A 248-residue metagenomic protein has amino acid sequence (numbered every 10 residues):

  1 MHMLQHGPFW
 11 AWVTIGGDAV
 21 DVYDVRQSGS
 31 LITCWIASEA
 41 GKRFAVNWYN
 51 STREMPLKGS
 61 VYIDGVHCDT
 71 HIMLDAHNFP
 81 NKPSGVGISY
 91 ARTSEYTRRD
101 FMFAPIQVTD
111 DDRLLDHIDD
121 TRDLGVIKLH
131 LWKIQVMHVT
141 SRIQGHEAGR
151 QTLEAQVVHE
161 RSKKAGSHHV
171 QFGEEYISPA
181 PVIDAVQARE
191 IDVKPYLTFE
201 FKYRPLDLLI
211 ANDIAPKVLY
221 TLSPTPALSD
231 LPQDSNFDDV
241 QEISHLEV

Functional and structural regions predicted by a protein language model:
M1-V248: Disordered propeptide/prodomain
